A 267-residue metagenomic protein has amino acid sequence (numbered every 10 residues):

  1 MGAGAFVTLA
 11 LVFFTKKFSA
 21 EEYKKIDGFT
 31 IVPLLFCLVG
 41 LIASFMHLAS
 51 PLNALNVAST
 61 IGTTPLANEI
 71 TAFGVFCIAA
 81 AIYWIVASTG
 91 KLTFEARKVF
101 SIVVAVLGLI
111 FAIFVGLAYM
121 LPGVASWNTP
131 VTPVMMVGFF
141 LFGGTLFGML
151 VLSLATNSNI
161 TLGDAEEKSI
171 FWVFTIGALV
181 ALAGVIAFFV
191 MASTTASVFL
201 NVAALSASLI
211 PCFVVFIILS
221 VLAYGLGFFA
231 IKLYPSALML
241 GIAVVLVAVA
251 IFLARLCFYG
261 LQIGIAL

Functional and structural regions predicted by a protein language model:
M1-A3: Hydrophobic transmembrane alpha-helical segments in integral membrane proteins
A5, L9, T145, I251 (+1 more regions): Transmembrane alpha-helical segments of multi-pass membrane transport proteins and ion-pumping complexes
A5-F73: Membrane helical hairpin/interfacial module
A43-L48, I186-S193, A254: Membrane-interface helix-loop junctions at the exits of transmembrane helices
T63, G74, I82-A250: Long, contiguous internal "core" modules enriched in hydrophobic/ aromatic residues
C77: Conserved, charged catalytic cores of large soluble enzymes
F252-L267: Juxtamembrane boundary at the C-terminal end of a transmembrane helix
